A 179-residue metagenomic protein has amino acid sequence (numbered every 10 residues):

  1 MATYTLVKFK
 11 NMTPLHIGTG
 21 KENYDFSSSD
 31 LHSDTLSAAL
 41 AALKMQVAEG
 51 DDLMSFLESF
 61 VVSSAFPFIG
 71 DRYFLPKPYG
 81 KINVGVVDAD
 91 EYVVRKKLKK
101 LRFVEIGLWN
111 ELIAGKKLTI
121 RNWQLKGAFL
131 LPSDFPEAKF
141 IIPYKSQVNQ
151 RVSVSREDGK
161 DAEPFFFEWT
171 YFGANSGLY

Functional and structural regions predicted by a protein language model:
M1-Y179: Conserved active-site/ligand-binding neighborhood in enzyme cores
